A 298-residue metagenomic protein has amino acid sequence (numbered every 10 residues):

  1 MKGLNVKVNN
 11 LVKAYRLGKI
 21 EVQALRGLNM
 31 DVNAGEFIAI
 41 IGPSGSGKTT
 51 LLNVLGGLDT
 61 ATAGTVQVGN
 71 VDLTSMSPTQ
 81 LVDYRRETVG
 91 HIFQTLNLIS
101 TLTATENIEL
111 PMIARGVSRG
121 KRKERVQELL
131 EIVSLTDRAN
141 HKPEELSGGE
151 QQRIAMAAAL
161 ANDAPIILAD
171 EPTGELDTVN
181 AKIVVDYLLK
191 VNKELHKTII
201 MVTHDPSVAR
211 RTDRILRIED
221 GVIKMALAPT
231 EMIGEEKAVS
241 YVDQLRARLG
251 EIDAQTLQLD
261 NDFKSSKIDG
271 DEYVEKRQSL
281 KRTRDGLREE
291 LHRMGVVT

Functional and structural regions predicted by a protein language model:
M1-A14, S240-G250, Q278, R282-T298: ABC-family P-loop ATPase nucleotide-binding domain
L4-V6, L11-T203, A209-R211, R217-I218: ABC family nucleotide-binding domain
A14, I132, Y187, E194 (+4 more regions): Amphipathic, soluble alpha-helical interaction motifs
L81-V82, D262-R284: K/E-rich alpha-helical interaction surfaces of small helical-bundle regulatory domains
I218, V222-Q244: Conserved beta-strand-loop-alpha-helix hinge in the C-terminal portion of ABC ATPase nucleotide-binding domains
E235-D271: Charged/polar low-complexity intrinsically disordered segments, enriched in acidic residues
